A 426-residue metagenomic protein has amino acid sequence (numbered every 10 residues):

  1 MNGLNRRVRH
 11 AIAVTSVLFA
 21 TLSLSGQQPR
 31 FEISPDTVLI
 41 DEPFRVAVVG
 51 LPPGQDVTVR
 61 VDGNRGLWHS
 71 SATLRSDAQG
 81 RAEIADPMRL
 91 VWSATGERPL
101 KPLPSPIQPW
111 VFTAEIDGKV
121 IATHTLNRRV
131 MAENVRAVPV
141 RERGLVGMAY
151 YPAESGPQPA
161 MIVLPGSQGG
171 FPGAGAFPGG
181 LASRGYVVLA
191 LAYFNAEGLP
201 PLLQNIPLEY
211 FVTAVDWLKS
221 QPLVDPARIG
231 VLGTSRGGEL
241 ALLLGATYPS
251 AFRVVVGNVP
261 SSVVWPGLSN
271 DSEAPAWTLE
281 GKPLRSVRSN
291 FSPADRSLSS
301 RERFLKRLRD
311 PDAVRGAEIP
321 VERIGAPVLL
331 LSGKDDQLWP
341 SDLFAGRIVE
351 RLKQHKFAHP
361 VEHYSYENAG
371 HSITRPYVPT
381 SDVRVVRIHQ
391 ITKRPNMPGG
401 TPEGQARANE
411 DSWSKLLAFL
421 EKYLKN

Functional and structural regions predicted by a protein language model:
M1-V8: N-terminal secretory signal peptides that target proteins for export/translocation
A11-S23: Bacterial N-terminal signal peptides
E32-L39, F44-Q55, W68, T73-A78 (+2 more regions): N-terminal cap/lid segment of alpha/beta-hydrolase-fold proteins
L74-P99: Glycine-centered loop-to-beta-strand initiation motif
G144-V146, G156-S220, A227, G267-E273 (+1 more regions): Cap/lid segment of the alpha/beta-hydrolase catalytic domain
G169-G175, V212-V287, E302-V314, R323 (+1 more regions): Primarily recognizes the serine-hydrolase "nucleophile elbow" in alpha/beta-hydrolase and SGNH/GDSL folds
I324, L330-S332, D336: Short beta-strand/loop motif that positions the catalytic acidic residue of the alpha/beta-hydrolase fold
L343-G346, Q354-N426: C-terminal catalytic histidine-bearing segment of alpha/beta-hydrolase fold enzymes
